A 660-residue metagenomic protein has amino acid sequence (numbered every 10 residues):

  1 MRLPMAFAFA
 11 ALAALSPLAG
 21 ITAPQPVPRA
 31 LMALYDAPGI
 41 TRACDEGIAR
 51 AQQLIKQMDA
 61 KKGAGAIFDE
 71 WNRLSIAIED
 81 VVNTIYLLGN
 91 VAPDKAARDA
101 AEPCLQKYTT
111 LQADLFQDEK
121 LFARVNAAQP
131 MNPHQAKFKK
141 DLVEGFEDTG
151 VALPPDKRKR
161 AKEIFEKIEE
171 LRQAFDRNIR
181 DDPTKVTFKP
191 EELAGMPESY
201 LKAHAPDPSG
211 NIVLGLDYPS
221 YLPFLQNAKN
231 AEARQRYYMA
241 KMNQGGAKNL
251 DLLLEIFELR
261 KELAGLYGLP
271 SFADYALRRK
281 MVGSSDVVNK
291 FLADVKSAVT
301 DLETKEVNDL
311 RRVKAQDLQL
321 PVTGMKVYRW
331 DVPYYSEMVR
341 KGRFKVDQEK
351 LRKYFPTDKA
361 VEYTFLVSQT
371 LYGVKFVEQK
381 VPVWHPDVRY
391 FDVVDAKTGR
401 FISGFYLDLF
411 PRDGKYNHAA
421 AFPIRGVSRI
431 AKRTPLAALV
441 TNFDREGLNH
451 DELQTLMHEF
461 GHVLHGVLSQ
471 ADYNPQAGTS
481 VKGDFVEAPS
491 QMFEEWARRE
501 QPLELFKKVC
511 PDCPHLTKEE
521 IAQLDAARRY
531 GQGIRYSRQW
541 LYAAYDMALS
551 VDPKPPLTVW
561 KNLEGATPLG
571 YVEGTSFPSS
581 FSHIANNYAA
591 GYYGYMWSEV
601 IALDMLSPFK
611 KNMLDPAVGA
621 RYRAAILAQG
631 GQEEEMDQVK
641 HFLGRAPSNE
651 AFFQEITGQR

Functional and structural regions predicted by a protein language model:
M1-P4: Positively charged n-region of N-terminal signal peptides that target proteins for export
A6-P17: Bacterial N-terminal signal peptides
I21-G39, E46, N211, K359 (+8 more regions): C-terminal, non-catalytic "cap/extension" segments appended to globular domains
A23-P197, F609: N-terminal helix-rich structural modules
V27-G39, Y86-C104, A127-E163, G215-L250 (+5 more regions): Short His/Asp/Glu-rich catalytic/ion-coordination signatures at enzyme active sites or charged loops
A77-L87, K140, E144, M239 (+3 more regions): Short, hydrophobic/amphipathic alpha-helical patches that form generic packing surfaces within helical domains
F138-K140, E170, R177, D182-G215 (+4 more regions): Active-site-proximal, well-structured secondary-structure segments within enzyme catalytic domains
F443-M457: Short pre-active-site segment immediately N-terminal to the catalytic Zn-binding motif
